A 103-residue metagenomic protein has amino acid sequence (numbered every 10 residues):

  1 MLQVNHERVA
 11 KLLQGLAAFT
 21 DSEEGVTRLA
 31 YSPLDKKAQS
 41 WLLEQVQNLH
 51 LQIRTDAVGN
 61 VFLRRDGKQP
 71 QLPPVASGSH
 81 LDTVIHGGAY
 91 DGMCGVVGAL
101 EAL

Functional and structural regions predicted by a protein language model:
Q3, R28-A30, H80-T83, A89: Residue-level preference for alpha-helix termini and adjacent loops
Q3-P33: N-terminal capping segment at the start of a domain
V9-L13, P70-S77: Short coil-to-beta-strand
K11, G15, W41-Q45, G98-E101: Alpha-helical scaffold segments in soluble metabolic enzymes
S22-D66: A non-catalytic alpha/beta surface segment that caps or lines the substrate-entry region of metallo-dependent hydrolase
E23, P73-H86: Glycine/charged-rich beta-loop-alpha catalytic/anionic-binding loops adjacent to active sites
Q69, V84, D91: Glycine-/small-residue-rich active-site loops that bind phosphorylated ligands and cofactors
S77, G87-L103: Alpha-helical metal-binding/catalytic segments enriched in His/Glu/Asp
